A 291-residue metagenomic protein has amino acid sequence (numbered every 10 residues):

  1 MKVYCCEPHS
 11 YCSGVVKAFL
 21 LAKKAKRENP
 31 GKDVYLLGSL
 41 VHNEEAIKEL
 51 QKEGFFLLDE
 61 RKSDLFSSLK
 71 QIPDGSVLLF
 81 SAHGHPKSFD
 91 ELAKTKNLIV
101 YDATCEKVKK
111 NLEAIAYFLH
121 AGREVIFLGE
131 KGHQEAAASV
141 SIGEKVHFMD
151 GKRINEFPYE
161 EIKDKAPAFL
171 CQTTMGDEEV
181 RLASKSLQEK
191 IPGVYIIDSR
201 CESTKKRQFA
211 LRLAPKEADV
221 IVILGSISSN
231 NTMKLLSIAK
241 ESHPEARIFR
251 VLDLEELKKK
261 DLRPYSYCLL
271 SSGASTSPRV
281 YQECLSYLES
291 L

Functional and structural regions predicted by a protein language model:
M1-L291: The feature marks the mature, well-folded catalytic cores of soluble enzymes
